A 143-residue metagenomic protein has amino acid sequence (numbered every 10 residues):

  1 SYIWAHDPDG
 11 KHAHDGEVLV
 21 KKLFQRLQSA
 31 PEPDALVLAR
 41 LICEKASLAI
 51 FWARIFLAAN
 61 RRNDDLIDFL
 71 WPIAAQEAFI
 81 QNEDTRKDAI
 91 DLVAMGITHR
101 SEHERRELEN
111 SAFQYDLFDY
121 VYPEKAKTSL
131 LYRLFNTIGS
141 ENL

Functional and structural regions predicted by a protein language model:
S1-L143: Extended alpha-helical scaffold segments
